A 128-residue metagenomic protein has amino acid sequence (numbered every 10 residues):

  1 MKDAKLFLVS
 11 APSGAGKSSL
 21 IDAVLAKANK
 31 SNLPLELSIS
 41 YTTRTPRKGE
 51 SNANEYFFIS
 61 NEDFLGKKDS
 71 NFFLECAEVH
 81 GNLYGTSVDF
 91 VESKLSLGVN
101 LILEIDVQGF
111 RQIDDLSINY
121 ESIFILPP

Functional and structural regions predicted by a protein language model:
M1-A4: Phosphate-binding P-loop
F7-V9: Hydrophobic anchor at the beta1->P-loop junction of P-loop NTPases
A11-S13: The conserved Walker
S18: Walker A/P-loop
A26-L37: Post-Walker A helix-loop "phosphate-sensing" segment adjacent to the P-loop in P-loop NTPases
S40-L101, V107-Q108: ATP-dependent small-molecule kinase phosphotransfer cores that center on conserved nucleotide phosphate-binding segments
L101-D106, L116-P128: Conserved phosphate-donor/acceptor-positioning beta-strand/loop module used by diverse small-molecule
